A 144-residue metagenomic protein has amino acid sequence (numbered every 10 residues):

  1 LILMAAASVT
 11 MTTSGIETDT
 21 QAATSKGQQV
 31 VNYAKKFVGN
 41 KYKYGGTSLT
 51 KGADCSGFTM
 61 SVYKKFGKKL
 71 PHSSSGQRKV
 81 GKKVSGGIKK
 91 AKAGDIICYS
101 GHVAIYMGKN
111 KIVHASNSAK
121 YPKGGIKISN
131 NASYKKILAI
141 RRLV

Functional and structural regions predicted by a protein language model:
L1-T18: Sec-dependent N-terminal signal peptides of Gram-positive bacterial secreted proteins and lipoproteins
A6-S8, A23-T24, I140: Intrinsic disorder/low-complexity segments
G15-K69, Y99-H102, V113-A115: N-terminal capping segments
T20-Q21, M60, K68-I128: ...with weaker cross-activation on analogous glycine-rich loops/strands in unrelated enzymes
K135-V144: Short, low-complexity, Pro/Ser/Thr/Gly-rich segments in the mature regions of secreted, periplasmic
